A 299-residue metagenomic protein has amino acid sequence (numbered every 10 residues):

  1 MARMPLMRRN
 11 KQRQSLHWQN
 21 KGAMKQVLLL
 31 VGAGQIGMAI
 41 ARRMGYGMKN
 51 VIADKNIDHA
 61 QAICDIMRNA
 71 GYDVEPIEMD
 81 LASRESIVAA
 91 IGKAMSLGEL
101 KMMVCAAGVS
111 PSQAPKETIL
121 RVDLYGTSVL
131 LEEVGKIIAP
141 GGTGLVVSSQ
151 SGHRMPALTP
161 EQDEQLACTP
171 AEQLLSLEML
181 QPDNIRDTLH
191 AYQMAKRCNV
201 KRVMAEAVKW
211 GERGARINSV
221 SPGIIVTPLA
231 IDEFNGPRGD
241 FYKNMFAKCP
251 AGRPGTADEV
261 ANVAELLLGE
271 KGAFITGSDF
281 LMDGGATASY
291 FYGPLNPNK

Functional and structural regions predicted by a protein language model:
K21-V51: Canonical Rossmann dinucleotide-binding motif of NAD(H)/NADP(H)-dependent dehydrogenases/reductases, specifically
G47-A62: Conserved glycine-rich Rossmann-like NAD(P)H-binding loop of the short-chain dehydrogenase/reductase
M67-E85: Rossmann-fold cofactor-recognition segment
V104-P111, G285: Conserved NAD(P)H cofactor-binding loop of Rossmann-fold oxidoreductase domains
P111-Q113, P140-R213, I224-I225: Catalytic loop of short-chain dehydrogenase/reductase
R216, I275-G277: Short, small/polar-rich loop/turn modules that mediate ligand/substrate recognition or access, typified
P222-D232: Short, flexible catalytic-loop segment of classical short-chain dehydrogenase/reductase
C249-V260, K271: A conserved structural motif in NAD(P)-dependent oxidoreductases
